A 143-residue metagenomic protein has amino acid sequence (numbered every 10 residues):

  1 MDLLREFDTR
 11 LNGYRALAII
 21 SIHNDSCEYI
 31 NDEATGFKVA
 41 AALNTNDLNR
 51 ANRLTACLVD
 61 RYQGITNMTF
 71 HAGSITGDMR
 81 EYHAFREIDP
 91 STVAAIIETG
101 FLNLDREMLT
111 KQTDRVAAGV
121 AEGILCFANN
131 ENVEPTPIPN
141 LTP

Functional and structural regions predicted by a protein language model:
M1-P143: Active-site-proximal helix/loop segments of hydrolytic enzymes
